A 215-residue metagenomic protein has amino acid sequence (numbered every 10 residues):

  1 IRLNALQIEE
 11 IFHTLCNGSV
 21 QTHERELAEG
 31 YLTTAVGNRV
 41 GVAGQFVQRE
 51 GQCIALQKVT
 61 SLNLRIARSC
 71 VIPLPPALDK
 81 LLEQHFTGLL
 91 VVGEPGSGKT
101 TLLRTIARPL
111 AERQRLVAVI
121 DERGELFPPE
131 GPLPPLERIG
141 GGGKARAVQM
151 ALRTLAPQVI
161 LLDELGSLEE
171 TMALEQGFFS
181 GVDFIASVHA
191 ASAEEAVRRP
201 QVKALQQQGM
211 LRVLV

Functional and structural regions predicted by a protein language model:
I1-R2, Q7-I8: N-terminal anchoring/assembly modules that precede and organize ATP-driven motor systems
E10, V20-F86: P-loop NTP-binding catalytic core
E83, L110-A151: P-loop NTPase switch/communication element
V91: Hydrophobic anchor at the beta1->P-loop junction of P-loop NTPases
P95: The conserved Walker
G98-K99: Conserved glycine(s) of the Walker
L102, I106: Hydrophobic positions on the alpha1 helix immediately C-terminal to the Walker A/P-loop
L155-P157, L161-V215: Conserved P-loop NTPase nucleotide-binding/switch module
